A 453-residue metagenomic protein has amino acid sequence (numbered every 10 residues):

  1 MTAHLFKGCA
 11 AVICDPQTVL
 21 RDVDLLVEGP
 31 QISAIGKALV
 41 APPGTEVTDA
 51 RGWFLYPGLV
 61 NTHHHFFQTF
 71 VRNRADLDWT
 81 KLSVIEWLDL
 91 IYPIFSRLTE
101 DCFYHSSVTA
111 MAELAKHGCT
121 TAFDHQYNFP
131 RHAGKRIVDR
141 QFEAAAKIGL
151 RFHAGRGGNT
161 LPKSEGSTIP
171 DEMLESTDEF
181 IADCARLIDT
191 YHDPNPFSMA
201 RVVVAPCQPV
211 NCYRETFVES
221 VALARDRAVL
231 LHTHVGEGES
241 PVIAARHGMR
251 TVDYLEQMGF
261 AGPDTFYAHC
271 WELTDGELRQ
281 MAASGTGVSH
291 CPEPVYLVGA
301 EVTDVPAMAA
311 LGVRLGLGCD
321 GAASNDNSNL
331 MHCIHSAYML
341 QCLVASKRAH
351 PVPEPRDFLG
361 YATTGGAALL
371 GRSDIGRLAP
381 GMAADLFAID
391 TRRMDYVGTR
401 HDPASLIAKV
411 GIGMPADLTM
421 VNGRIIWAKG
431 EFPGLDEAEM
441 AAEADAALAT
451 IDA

Functional and structural regions predicted by a protein language model:
M1-P43, W53-L55: N-terminal metal-binding scaffold of metallo-dependent hydrolase/deaminase domains
T2-G8, A41-E86, D101, V108 (+2 more regions): Replace "His-x-His-based motif
I13, A383-A441: C-terminal cap of metal-dependent C-N hydrolases
F70-F103, L161-T177, E239-G262, S284-G287 (+1 more regions): Active-site gating loops and adjacent loop-to-helix segments of metal-dependent hydrolytic enzymes
N73-H125, P130-R151, A182-P196, D445-A453: Alpha-helical scaffold segments that flank or form the walls of functional sites
H132-W271, G276: Metal-coordinating catalytic core of metallo-dependent amide/deamination hydrolases
A224-L230, F260-P263, Q280-S289, A310-L315 (+1 more regions): Glycine-enriched alpha-helix->loop->beta-strand junction motifs that scaffold or abut catalytic
Q257-D264, P306-R393, K409-G411: His/Asp/Glu-enriched, well-ordered alpha-helical/loop segment that forms or immediately abuts the divalent-metal
